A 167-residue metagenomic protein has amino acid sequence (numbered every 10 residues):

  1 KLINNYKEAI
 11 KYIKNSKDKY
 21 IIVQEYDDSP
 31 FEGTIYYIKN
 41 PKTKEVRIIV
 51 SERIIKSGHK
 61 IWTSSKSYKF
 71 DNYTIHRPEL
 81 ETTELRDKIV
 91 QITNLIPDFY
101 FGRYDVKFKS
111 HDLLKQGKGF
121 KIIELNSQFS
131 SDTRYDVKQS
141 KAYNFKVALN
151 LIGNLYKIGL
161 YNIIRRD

Functional and structural regions predicted by a protein language model:
L2-N4: Conserved aromatic
Y6-L80, D87-K88, I92, F108-K121: Phosphate-binding site of ATP-dependent enzymes
I96: Active-site-adjacent substrate-binding region of metalloamidase/peptidase-like peptide-processing proteins
Y100-G102: Hydrophobic faces of well-ordered beta-strands that scaffold small-molecule active sites in alpha/beta enzyme cores
K109-D167: C-terminal active-site "lid" helix and adjoining low-complexity regulatory extension at the edge of ATP-using catalytic
